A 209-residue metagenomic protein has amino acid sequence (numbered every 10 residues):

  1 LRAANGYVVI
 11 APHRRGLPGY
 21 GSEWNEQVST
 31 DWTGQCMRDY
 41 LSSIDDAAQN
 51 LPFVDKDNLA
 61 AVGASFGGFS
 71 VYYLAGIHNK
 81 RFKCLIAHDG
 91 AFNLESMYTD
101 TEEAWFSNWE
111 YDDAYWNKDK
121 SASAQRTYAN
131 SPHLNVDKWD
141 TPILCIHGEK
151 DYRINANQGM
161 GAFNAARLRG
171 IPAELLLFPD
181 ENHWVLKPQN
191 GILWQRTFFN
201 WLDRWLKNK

Functional and structural regions predicted by a protein language model:
L1-A4, A11-K209: Active-site-proximal cap/loop segments of hydrolase catalytic domains
